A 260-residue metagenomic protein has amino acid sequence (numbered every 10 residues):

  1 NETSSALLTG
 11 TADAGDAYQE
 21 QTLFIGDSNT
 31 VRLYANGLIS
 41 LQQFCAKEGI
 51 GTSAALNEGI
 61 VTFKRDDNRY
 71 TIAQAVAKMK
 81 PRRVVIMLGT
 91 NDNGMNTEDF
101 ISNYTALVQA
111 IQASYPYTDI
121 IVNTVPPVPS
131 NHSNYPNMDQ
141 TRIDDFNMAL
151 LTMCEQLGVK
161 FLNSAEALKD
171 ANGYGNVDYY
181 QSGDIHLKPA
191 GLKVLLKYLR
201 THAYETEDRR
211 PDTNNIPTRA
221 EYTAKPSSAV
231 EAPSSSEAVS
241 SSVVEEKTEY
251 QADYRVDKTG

Functional and structural regions predicted by a protein language model:
N1-E20, P211-V256: N-terminal, intrinsically disordered, polar/charged segments of Gram-positive cell-envelope systems that serve as
L7, A14-A17, R32, A46-E48 (+10 more regions): Extracellular glycan-modifying ectodomains
T11-S102: Conserved SGNH/GDSL esterase-like catalytic core that processes O-acyl groups on lipids and polysaccharides
L23, V85, D119-I121, K160: A structural signal for isolated positions on well-ordered beta-strands in alpha/beta enzyme cores
Y34, K78, R83, M87 (+2 more regions): Long, low-complexity, Ser/Thr/Pro- and Asp/Glu-rich intrinsically disordered
M87, N91, Q109-D144: Active-site segments of SGNH/GDSL-like serine hydrolases that catalyze O-acetyl group transfer/hydrolysis on lipids
Y104-V108, N147: Generic structural signal for well-ordered alpha-helices, preferentially at hydrophobic/aromatic core positions
V128-P226: Catalytic His-Asp segment of secreted/periplasmic serine-dependent ester chemistry enzymes
